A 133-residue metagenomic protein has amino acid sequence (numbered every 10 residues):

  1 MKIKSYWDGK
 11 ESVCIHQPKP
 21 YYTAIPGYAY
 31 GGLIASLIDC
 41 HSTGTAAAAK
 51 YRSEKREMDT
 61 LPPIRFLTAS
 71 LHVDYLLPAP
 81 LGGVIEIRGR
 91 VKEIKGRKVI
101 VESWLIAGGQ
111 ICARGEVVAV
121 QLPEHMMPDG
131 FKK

Functional and structural regions predicted by a protein language model:
M1-P26: Non-catalytic linker/capping segments at the edges of enzyme domains
K2, I15, T68-H72, E86-R88 (+1 more regions): Conserved beta-strand residues within beta-sheet cores
H16-P18, Y75, Q121: Hydrophobic residues in beta-strands and at strand termini
L33: Amphipathic alpha-helical recognition patches that constitute DNA-binding helices
G44-E86: Hydrophobic beta-strand-centered segment that forms part of the acyl-chain substrate-binding groove
L77-K133: HotDog/MaoC-like acyl-thioester-processing domains
